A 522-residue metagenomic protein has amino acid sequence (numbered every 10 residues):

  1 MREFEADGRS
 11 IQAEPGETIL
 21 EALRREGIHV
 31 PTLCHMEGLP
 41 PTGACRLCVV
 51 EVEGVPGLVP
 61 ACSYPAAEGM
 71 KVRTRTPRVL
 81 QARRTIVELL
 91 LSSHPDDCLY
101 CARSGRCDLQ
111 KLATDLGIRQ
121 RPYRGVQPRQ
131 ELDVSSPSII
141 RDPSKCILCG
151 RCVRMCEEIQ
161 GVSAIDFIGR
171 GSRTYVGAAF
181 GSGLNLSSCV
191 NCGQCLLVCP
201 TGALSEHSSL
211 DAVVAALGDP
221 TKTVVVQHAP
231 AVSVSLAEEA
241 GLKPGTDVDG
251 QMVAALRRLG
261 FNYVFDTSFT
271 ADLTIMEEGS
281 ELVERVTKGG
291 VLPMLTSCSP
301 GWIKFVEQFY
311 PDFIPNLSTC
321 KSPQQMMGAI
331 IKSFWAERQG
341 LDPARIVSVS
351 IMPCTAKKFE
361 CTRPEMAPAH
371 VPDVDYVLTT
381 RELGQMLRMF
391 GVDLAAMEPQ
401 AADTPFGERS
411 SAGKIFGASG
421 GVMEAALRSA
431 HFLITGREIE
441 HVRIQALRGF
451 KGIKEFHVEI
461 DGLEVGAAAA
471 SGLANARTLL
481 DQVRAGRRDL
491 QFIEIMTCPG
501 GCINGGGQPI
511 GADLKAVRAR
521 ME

Functional and structural regions predicted by a protein language model:
M1-R9: Eukaryote-biased recognition of intrinsically disordered, low-complexity regulatory segments
A6-D7, I139-I140, S182, E238-G241: Short, contiguous strand/loop micro-motifs
G8-S10, F180, W335: Short, well-ordered turn and helix-capping elements at secondary-structure junctions
A13-K71, R75, V79-Q81, L91 (+1 more regions): Iron-sulfur-associated redox domains of electron-transfer enzymes in respiratory and anaerobic energy metabolism
R46-N191, L197, L204-T223: Fe-S ferredoxin-like electron-transfer domains and their immediately adjacent linker/connector regions across
